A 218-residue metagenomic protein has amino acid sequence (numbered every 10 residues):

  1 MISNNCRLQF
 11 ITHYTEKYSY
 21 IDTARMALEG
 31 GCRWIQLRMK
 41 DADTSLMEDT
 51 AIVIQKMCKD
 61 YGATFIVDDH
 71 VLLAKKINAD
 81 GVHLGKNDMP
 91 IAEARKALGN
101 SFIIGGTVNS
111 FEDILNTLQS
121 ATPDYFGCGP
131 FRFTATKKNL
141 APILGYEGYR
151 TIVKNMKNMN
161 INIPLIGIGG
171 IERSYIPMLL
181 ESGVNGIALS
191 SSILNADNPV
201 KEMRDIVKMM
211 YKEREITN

Functional and structural regions predicted by a protein language model:
M1-M89, A97-D124, A141, E147 (+4 more regions): Conserved N-terminal beta1-alpha1 strand-loop-helix module at the mouth
W34-R38, G127-A135, I187-S190: Short beta-strands and strand-loop turn motifs
K137-N139: A short acidic, glycine-rich active-site loop that binds or catalyzes chemistry on phosphate/adenosine moieties
